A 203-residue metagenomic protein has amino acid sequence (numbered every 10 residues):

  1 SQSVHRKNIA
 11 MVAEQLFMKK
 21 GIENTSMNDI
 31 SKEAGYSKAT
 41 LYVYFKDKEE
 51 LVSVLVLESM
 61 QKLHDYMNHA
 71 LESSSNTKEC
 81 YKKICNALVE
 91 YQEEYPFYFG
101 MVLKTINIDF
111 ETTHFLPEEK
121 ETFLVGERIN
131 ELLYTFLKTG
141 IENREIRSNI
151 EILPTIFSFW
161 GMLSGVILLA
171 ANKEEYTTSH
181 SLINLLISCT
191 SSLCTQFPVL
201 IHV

Functional and structural regions predicted by a protein language model:
S1-K20, N24-E33, E50: Basic, helix-initiating cap at the start of DNA-binding domains
I9-F17, S59, M67, L88: Short hydrophobic clusters on alpha-helical segments that form packing/core surfaces in small helical domains
A13, A34-F45: Short hydrophobic/aromatic patch on the recognition helix
M18, Y42-K46, E58: Base-recognition residues in the alpha-helical recognition helix of bacterial helix-turn-helix
V54, N68-F97, I152, I156-F159: Hydrophobic alpha-helical connector segments
L55-K83, H114, Y134, T139-E142: Amphipathic alpha-helical linker/stalk segments
A87-E90, E131, T135-N143, F157 (+1 more regions): C-terminal peripheral helix-coil segments that are non-catalytic and often amphipathic
E93-L132, E145, P154: Short secondary-structure transition hinges
